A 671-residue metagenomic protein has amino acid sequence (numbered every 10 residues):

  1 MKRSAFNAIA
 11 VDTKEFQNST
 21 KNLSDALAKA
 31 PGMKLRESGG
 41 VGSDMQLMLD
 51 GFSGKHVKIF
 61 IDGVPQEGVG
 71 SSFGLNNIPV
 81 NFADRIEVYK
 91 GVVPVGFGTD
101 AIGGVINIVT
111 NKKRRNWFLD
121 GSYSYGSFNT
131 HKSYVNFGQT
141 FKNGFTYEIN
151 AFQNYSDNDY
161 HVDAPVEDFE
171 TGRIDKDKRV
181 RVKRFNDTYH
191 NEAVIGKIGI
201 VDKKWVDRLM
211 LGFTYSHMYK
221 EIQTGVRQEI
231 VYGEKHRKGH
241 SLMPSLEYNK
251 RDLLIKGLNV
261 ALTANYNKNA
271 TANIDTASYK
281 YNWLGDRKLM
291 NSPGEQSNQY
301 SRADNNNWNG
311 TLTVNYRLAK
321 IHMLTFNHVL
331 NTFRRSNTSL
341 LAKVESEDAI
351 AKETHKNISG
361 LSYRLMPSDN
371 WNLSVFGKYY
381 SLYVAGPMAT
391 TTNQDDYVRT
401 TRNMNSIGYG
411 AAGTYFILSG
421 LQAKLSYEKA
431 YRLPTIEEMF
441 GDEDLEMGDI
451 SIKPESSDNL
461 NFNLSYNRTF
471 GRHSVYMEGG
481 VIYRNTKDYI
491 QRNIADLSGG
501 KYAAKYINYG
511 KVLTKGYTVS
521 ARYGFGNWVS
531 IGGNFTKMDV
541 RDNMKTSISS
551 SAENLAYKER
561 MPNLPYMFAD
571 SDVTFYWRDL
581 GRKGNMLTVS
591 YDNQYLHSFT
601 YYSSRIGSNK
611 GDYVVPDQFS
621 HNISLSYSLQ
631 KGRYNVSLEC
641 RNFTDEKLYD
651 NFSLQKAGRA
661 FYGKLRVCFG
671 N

Functional and structural regions predicted by a protein language model:
M1-F16, Q46, V57: N-terminal periplasmic "start-of-domain" segments of outer-membrane beta-barrel proteins
S24, A28-P65: Extracytoplasmic beta-strand/coil segments of soluble accessory domains associated with Gram-negative outer-membrane
V64-G91: Short acidic/polar hinge/loop motifs at secondary-structure boundaries that mediate gating or recognition
R115, S124, K142-Q228: Periplasmic-side early beta-strands and strand-to-turn transitions of outer-membrane beta-barrels
I195-M218, R237-Q394, V398-S419, S426-E428 (+5 more regions): Face-selective signature of the C-terminal outer-membrane beta-barrel domain
F416, Q422-E428, R432, E455-K515 (+2 more regions): Membrane-embedded beta-barrel scaffold of Gram-negative outer-membrane proteins
Y431, N485-D488, I531, V589-S620 (+1 more regions): C-terminal beta-signal and adjacent terminal beta-strands/loops of Gram-negative outer-membrane beta-barrel proteins
S474-N485, K505-T600: Gram-negative outer-membrane beta-barrel transporters
